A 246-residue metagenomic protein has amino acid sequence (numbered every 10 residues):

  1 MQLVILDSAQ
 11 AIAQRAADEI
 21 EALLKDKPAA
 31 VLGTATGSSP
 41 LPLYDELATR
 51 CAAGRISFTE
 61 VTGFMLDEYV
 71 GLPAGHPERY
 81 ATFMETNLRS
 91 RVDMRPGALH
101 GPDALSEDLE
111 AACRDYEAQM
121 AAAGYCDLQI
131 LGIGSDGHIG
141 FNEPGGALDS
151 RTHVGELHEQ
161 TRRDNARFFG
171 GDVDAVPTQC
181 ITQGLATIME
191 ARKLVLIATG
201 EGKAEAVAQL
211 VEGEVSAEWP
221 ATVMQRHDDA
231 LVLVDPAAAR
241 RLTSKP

Functional and structural regions predicted by a protein language model:
M1-L32, A238: N-terminal glycine-/serine-/threonine-rich phosphate-binding loop
D26-A52: Glycine-rich N-terminal segment of FAD-binding domains in flavoprotein oxidoreductases, spanning the beta-loop-helix
G33-G37, M65, P102-D103, I130-I133 (+2 more regions): Short beta-strand segments
D45-S57, T82, P144-V154: A glycine- and small-aliphatic-rich helix-loop capping segment at beta-alpha/alpha-beta transitions that lines
I56-I130: Ligand-binding beta-strand-loop-alpha-helix segment within the catalytic cores of soluble metabolic enzymes
A111-C113, G140-G146, S150-T152, A206-L210 (+1 more regions): A short secondary-structure junction signal
D136, G140-L185: Class I SAM-dependent methyltransferase SAM-binding "motif I" and its flanking Rossmann-like core
Q183-A186, E190-P246: ATP/nucleoside-binding phosphotransfer catalytic cores, i.e., glycine-rich phosphate-binding loops
